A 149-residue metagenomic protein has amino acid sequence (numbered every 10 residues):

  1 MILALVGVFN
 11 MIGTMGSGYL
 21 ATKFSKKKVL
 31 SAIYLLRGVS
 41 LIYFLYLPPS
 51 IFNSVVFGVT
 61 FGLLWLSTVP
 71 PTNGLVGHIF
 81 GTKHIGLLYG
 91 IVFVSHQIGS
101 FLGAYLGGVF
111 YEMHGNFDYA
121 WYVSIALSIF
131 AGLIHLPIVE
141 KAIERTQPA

Functional and structural regions predicted by a protein language model:
G7-M15, Q97-F101: Residue-level signature of mid-helix packing/kink "hotspots" within the transmembrane helices of 12-pass Major
T14-K26, Y111-E112: Helix-to-loop junctions at the C-terminal end of transmembrane segments in multipass secondary transporters
K23-L35: Cytoplasmic membrane-interface "Motif A"-like loop-to-helix N-cap segments of 12-TM Major Facilitator Superfamily
L36-P49: C-terminal ends and interior cores of transmembrane alpha-helices in multi-pass membrane transporters/permeases
N53-S67: Hydrophobic core of transmembrane alpha-helices in multi-pass small-molecule transporters, especially MFS/SLC-type
S67-F80: Intracellular juxtamembrane helix-capping segments at the cytosolic ends of symmetry-related transmembrane helices
T72, I125-A149: Multi-pass alpha-helical transporter architecture, strongest for 12-TM Major Facilitator/SLC carriers used
V109-L127: A membrane-interface helix-boundary motif in multi-pass transporters
